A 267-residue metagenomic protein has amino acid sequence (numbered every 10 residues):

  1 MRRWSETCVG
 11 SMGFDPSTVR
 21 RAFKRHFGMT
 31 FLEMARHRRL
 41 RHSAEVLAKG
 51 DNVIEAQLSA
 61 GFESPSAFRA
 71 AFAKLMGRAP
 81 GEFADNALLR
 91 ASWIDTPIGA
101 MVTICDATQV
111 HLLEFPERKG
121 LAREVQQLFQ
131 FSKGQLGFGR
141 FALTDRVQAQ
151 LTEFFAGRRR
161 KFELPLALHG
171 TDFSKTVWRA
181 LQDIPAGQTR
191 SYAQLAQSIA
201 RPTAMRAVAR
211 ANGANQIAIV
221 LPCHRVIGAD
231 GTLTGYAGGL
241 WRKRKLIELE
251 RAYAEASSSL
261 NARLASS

Functional and structural regions predicted by a protein language model:
M1-T203, L249-S267: Basic nucleic-acid-binding alpha-helical/helix-turn surface characteristic of O6-alkylguanine DNA
T203-K245: Short glycine/serine-rich loop segments
